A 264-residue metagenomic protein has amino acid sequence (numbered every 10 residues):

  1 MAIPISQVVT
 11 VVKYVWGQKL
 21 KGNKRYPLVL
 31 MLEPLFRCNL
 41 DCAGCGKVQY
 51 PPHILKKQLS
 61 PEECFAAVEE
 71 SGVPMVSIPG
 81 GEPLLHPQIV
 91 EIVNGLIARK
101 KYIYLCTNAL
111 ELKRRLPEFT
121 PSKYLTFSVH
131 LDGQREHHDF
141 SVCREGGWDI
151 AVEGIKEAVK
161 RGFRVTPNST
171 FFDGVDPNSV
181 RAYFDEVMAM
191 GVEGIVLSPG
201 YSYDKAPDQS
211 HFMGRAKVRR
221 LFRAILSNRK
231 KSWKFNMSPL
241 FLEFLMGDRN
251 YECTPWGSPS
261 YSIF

Functional and structural regions predicted by a protein language model:
A2-E118, S122-K123: Conserved alpha-helical substructure of the radical SAM core
P52, P83, L110, Q134 (+2 more regions): Residue-level marker for beta-strand->alpha-helix junctions and adjacent short loops that shape enzyme
L59, R99, S128-D132, F140-P255: Radical SAM enzyme [4Fe-4S]-AdoMet core and its adjacent flexible, acidic and glycine-rich loops/tails across
G81-E82, Q134, G147, S258: Gly/Ser/Thr-rich helix-start
V90, L112, Q134-R135, L242: Alpha-helix N-cap/helix-start and coil->helix boundary motif
R115, H137-S141: Short, charged, surface-exposed secondary-structure boundary motifs
T254-F264: Active-site and channel-lining beta-strand-loop segments that bind or position nucleotide-derived/phosphorylated
